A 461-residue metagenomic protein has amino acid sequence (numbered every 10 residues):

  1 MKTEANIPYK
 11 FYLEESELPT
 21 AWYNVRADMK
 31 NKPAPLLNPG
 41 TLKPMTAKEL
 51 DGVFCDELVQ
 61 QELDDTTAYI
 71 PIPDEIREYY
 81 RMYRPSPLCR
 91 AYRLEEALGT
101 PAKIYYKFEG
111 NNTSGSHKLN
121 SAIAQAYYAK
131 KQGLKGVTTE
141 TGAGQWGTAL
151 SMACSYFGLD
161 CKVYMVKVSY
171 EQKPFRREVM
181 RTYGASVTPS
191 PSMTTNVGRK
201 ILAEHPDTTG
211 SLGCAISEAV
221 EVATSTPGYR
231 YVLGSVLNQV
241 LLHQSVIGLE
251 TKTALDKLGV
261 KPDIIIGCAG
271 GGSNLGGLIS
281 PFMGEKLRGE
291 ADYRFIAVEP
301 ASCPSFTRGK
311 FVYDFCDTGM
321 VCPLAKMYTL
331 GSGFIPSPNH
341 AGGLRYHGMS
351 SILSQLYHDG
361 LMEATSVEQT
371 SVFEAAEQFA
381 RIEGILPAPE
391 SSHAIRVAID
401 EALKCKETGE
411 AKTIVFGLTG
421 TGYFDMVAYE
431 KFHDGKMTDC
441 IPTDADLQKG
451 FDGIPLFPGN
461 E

Functional and structural regions predicted by a protein language model:
T3-L134: Positively charged, low-complexity intrinsically disordered leader regions
Y69-P71, I201-Q239, I247, L258-G259 (+2 more regions): Active-site/ligand-binding loops adjacent to catalytic centers
P87, Y106, K118, Q125 (+11 more regions): Buried hydrophobic positions in well-ordered alpha/beta secondary-structure cores of metabolic enzymes
F108-L119, V137-W146, L237-V240, I266-G271 (+4 more regions): Active-site nucleophile and cofactor-binding loops and adjacent substrate-binding regions of central metabolic enzymes
S121, A129-V168, K261-L275, F295 (+1 more regions): A short, small-residue-rich loop immediately preceding and capping a beta-strand
A124-L134, T148-D160, R181-T182, I279-G289 (+1 more regions): Alpha-helix C-terminal capping segments
T138, W146-T209, S305-D317, M426-D434: Active-site-proximal loop->helix
A269-G277, Q369-D434: Claisen-condensing/thiolase-fold acyl-transfer catalytic domains that form or cleave C-C bonds in fatty acid
